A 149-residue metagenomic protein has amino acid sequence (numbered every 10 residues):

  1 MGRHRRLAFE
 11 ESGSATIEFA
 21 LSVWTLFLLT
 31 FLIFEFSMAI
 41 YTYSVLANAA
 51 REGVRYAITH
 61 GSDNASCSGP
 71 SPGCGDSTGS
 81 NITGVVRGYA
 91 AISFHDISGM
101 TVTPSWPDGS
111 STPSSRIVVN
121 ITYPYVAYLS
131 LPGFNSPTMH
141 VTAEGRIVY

Functional and structural regions predicted by a protein language model:
G2-G84: Alpha-helical assembly-interface signal, strongest on the long, hydrophobic N-terminal helix that forms
R55, S62, A91-H95, V126 (+1 more regions): Generic structural signal for secondary-structure transition and capping sites
C67-D108: Extracellular/periplasmic head regions of type IV pilus-like filament subunits
N81-V85, N120, T142: Alpha-helical elements of Rossmann-like donor-binding domains used by nucleotide-donor carbohydrate transfer enzymes
S111-V118: A short, glycine/Asx- and small/polar-enriched loop/turn that sits immediately N-terminal to a beta-strand
T122-Y149: Low-complexity, S/T/G/P-rich flexible repeat/linker segments used as non-globular hinges and stalks within
